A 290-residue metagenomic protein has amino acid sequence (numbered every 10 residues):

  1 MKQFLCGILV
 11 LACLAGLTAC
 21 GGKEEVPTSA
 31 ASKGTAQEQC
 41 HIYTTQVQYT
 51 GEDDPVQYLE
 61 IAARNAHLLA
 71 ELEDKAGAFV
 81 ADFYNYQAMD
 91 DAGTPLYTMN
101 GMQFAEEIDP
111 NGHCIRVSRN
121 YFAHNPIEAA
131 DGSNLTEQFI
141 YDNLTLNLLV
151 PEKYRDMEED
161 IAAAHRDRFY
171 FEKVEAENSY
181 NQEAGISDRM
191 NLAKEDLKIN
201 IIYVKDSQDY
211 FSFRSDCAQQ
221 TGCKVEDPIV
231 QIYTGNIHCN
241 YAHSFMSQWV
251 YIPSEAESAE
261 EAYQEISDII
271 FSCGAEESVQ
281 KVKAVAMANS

Functional and structural regions predicted by a protein language model:
M1-L9: Positively charged n-region of N-terminal signal peptides that target proteins for export
G16-A19: C-terminal motif of bacterial Sec signal peptides marking the signal peptidase cleavage site
G21-K23: Bacterial signal peptide processing site
V26-T28, S32-N289: Nucleotide-cofactor and metal-assisted catalytic machinery
